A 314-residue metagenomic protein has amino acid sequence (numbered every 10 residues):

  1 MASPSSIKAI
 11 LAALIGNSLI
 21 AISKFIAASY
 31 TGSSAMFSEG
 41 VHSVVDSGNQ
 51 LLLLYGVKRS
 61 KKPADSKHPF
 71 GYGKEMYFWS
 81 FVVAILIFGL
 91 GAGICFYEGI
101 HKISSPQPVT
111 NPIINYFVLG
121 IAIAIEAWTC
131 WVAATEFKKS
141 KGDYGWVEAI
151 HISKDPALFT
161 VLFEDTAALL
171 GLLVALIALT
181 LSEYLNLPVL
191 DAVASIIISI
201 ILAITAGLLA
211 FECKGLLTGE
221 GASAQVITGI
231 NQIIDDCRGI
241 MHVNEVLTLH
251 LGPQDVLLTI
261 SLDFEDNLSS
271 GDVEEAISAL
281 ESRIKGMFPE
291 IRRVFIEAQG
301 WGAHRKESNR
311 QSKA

Functional and structural regions predicted by a protein language model:
M1-G221: Alpha-helical transmembrane cores and adjacent cytosolic helix/loop segments of polytopic membrane transporters
M1-S6, A206-A314: Peripheral (non-transmembrane) domains and long loops of multi-pass membrane proteins
